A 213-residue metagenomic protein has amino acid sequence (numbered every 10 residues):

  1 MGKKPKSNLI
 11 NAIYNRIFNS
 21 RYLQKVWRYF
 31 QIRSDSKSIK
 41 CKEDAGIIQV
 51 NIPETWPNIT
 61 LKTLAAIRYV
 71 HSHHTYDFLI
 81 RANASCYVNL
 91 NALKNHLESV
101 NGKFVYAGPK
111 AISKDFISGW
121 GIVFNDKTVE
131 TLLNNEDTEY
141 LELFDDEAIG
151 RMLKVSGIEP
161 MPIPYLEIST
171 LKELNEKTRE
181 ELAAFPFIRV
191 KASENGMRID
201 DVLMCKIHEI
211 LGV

Functional and structural regions predicted by a protein language model:
K3-K6, I10-Y76, Y87-N91: Active-site-proximal specificity loops/subdomain of glycosyltransferases
Q49-W56, I112-K114, E136-E139: A short glycine/serine-rich beta->alpha loop
L79: Short aromatic/hydrophobic "clamp" motif used to bind/position activated sugar donors
A82-A84: Active-site acidic Asp-centered loop
V88-K114: Conserved donor-nucleotide/metal-binding helix-loop-beta segment in metal-dependent transferases, i.e., the alpha-helix
N89-N91, I117-N134, R151: Conserved nucleotide-sugar donor-binding and metal-coordinating catalytic region shared by glycosyltransferases
K110-V123, E139-L141: A recurrent flexible, glycine/aromatic-enriched loop bordering the glycosyltransferase active site that acts as
Y140-V213: C-terminal catalytic/acceptor-binding lobe
